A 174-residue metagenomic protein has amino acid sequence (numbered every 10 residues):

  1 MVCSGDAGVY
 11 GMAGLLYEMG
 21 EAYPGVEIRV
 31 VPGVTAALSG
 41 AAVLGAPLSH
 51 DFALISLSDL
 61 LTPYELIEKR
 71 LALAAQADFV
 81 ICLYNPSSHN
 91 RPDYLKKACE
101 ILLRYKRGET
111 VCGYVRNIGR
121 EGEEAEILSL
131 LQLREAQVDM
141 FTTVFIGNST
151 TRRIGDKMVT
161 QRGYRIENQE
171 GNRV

Functional and structural regions predicted by a protein language model:
M1, A37-S39, D59-L60, E65 (+4 more regions): Sparse, context-dependent recognition of short Cys/His-centered cofactor- or disulfide-binding micro-motifs
M1-S4, C82: Acidic beta-strand-to-loop metal/phosphate-binding motif
S4, G8-A77: Class I SAM-dependent methyltransferase SAM-binding "motif I" and its flanking Rossmann-like core
Q76-V174: A contiguous loop/helix-start segment that scaffolds small-molecule binding in enzyme catalytic cores
